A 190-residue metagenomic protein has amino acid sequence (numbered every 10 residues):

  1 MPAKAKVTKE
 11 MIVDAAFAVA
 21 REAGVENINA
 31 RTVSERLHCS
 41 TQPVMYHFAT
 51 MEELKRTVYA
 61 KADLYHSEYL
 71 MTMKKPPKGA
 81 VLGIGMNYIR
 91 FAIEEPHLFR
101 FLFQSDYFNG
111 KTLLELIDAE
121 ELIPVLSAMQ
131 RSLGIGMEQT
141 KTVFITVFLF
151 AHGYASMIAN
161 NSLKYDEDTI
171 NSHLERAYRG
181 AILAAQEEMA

Functional and structural regions predicted by a protein language model:
M1-V7, M189-A190: N-terminal intrinsically disordered/low-complexity leader segments
M11, A15, V19-E53, T57: Helix-turn-helix
M11-A18, E22, E53-T72, P76-R90 (+5 more regions): Alpha-helical structural segments
V81-F103, K111-D118, F148, A155: Helical hydrophobic small-molecule/effector-binding pocket
G83, Q130-N160, K164, E175: Charged, low-complexity C-terminal accessory regions
F101-Q104, F148-D166, G180-A190: Amphipathic C-terminal alpha-helical segment
N109-G134, K141-I145, S172-L183: Amphipathic alpha-helical packing segments from all-alpha helical-bundle domains
